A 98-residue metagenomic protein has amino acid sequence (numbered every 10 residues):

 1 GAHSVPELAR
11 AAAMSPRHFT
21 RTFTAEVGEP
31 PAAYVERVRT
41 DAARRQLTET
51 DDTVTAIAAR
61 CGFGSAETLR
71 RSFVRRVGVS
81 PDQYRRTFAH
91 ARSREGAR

Functional and structural regions predicted by a protein language model:
G1-E7, M14, T24-A66, V74 (+1 more regions): Terminal helix-turn-helix DNA-binding modules in bacterial transcription factors
D41, V79-S80: Nucleic acid-binding interface residues in structured DNA/RNA-binding domains, emphasizing the DNA-engaging scaffolds
